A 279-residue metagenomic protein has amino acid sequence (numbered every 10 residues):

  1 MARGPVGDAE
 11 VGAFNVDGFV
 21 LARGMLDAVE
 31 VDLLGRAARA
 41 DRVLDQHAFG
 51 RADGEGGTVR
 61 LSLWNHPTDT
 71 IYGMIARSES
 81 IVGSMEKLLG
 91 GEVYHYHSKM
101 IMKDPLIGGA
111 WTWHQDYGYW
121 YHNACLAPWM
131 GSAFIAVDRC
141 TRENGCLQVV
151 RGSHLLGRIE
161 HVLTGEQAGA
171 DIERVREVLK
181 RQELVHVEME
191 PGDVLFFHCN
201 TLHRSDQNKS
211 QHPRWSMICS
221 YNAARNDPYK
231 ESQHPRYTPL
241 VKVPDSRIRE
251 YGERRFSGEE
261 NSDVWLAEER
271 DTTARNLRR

Functional and structural regions predicted by a protein language model:
M1-D17, A22-W113, G118-A124, H161-V162 (+3 more regions): Non-heme Fe(II)-dependent double-stranded beta-helix
V29, D104, T141, L156 (+2 more regions): Feature marks short, surface-exposed loop/turn motifs that line or immediately flank catalytic pockets and channel
D41-L44, F49, G54, V194 (+1 more regions): Non-heme Fe(II)/2-oxoglutarate
T58-V59, Q115-D116, Q167-R181, P213 (+1 more regions): Short, surface-exposed loop/helix-turn segments at secondary-structure junctions that function as lids/hinges flanking
G91-S98, G109-W111, W129-I135, G145 (+1 more regions): Generic beta-strand structural signal
M102-D104, Q115, I135-R139, R151: Short, structured patches in soluble enzyme cores that scaffold and shape functional sites
N123-R142, E188, S220-A223: Short, conserved beta-strand element in jelly-roll/cupin
C140-D206: Double-stranded beta-helix
